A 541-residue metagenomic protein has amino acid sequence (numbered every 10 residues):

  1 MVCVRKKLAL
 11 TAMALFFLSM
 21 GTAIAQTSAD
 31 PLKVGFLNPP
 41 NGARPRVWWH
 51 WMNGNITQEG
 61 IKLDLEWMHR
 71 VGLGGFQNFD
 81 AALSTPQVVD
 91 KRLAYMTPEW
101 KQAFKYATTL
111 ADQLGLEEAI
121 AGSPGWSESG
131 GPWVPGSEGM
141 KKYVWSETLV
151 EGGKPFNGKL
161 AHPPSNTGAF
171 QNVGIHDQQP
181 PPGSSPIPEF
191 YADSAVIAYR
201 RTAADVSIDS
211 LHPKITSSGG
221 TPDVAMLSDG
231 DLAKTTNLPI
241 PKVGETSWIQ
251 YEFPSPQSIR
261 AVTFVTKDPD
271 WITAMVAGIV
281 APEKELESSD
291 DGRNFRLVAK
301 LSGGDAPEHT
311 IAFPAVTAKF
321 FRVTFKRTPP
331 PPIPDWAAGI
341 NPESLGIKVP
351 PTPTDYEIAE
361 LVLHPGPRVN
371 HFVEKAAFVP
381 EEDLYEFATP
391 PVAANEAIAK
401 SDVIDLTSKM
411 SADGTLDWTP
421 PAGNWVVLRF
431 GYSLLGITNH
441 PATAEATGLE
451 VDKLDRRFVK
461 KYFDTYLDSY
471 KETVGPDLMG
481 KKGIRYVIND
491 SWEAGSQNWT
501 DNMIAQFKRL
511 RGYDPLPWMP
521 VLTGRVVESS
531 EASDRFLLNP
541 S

Functional and structural regions predicted by a protein language model:
T11-M20: Bacterial N-terminal signal peptides
A29-G75: Mature N-terminal segment immediately following signal peptide/propeptide cleavage in secreted/periplasmic
P45-T57, P86-Q102, S129-P132, L301 (+4 more regions): The substrate-binding groove and active-site-proximal loops of carbohydrate-active enzymes, especially glycoside
G60-A81, A103-L110, K482: Catalytic domains of carbohydrate-active enzymes, especially glycoside hydrolases
A81-D209, G366-E374, V379-E382, T389-N395 (+3 more regions): Acidic/aromatic-lined carbohydrate-recognition and catalytic surfaces of CAZymes acting on diverse glycans
F170-Q257, K267-V280, K284, D290-R293 (+3 more regions): Disordered, acidic Ser/Thr/Pro-rich linker "stalks" and the adjacent N-terminal cap of the next globular domain
D268-L361: Trp- and acidic/polar-enriched beta-sheet ligand-binding modules for extracellular glycan and matrix recognition
E283, R485-V521: Carboxylate/His-rich catalytic cores and anion/metal-binding grooves
